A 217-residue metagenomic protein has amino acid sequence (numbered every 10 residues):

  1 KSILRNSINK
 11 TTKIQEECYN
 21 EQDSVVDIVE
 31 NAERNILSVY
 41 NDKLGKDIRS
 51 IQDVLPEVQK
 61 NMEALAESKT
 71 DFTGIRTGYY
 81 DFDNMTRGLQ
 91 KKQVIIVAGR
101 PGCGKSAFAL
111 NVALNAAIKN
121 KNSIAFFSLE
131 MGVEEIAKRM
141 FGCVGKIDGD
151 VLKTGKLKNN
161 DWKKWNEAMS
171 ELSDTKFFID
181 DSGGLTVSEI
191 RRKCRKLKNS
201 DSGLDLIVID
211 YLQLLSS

Functional and structural regions predicted by a protein language model:
K1-S68, F72, K92, A98 (+4 more regions): Short, small/acidic-rich helices and loops at N termini and domain boundaries of DNA replication/processing enzymes
S2-N9, D23-D27, N31, S50-D53 (+7 more regions): Charged, alpha-helix-enriched surfaces in structured cytosolic catalytic cores of large nucleotide-utilizing machines
Y79-G88: Pre-Walker A adenine-sensing motif
N84, A107, N115-G203: Cytosolic-facing regulatory segments adjacent to core modules
G88, K92-Q93, G99, C103-G104 (+4 more regions): Conserved NTP-binding/hydrolysis core of motor NTPases
R100, S182-G183, L212-L215: Anionic group-transfer/hydrolysis microenvironments
L204-S217: Helical hairpin unit composed of two closely spaced alpha helices linked by a short loop
